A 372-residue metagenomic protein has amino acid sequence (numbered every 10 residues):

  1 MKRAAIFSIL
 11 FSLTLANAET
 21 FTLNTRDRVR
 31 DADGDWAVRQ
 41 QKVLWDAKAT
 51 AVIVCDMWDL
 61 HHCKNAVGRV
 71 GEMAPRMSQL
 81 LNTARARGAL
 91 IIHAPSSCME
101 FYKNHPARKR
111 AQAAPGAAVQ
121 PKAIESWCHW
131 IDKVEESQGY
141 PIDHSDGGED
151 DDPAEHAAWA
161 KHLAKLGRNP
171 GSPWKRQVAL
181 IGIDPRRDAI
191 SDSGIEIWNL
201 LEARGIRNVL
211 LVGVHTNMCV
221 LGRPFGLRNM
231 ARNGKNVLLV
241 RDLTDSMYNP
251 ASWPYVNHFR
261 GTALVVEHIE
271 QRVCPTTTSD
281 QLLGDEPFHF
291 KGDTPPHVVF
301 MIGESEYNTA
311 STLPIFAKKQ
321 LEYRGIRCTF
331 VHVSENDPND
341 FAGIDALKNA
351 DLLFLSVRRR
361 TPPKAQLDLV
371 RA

Functional and structural regions predicted by a protein language model:
M1-A4: Positively charged n-region of N-terminal signal peptides that target proteins for export
S8-A18: Hydrophobic h-region of N-terminal signal peptides that target proteins for export in Gram-negative bacteria
E19-A51, G68-V70, Q79-N82, A86-G88 (+3 more regions): Active-site-adjacent betaalpha module
A32, L60-C63, E306-S311: Short, solvent-exposed loop/turn elements at domain surfaces
A51-C55, L90-P95, V209-G213, V237-R241 (+3 more regions): Structural recognition of the beta-strand scaffold that forms the well-ordered cores of secreted hydrolase catalytic
M57-L60, S97-F101, H215-C219, L243-M247 (+4 more regions): Solvent-exposed loop/turn segments at secondary-structure junctions within structured extracellular/periplasmic domains
G292-L352: Aromatic-Pro/Gly-enriched surface loop or interdomain linker that acts as a lid/target-recognition segment
F300-I302, A346-A372: Short alpha-beta junction capping motif
